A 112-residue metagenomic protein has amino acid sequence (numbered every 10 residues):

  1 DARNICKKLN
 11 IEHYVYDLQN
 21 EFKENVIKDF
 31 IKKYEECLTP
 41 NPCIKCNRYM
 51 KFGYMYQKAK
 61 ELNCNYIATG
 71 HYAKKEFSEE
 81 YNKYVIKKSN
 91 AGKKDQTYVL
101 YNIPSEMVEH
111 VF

Functional and structural regions predicted by a protein language model:
D1-N102, F112: ATP-dependent adenylation/nucleotidyltransferase module used to activate substrates
E106-H110: A short, charged helix-loop
